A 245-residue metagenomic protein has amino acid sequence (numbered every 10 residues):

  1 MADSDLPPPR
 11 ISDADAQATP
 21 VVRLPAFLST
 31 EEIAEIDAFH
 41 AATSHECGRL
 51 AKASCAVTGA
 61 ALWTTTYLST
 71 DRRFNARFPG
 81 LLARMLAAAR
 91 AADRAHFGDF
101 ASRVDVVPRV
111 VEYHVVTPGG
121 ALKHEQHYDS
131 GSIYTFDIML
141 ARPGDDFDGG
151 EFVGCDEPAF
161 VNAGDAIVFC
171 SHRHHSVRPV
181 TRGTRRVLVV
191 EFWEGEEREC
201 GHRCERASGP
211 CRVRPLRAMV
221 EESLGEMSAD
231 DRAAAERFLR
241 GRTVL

Functional and structural regions predicted by a protein language model:
M1, S69, R73, E125-H127 (+2 more regions): Intrinsically disordered, low-complexity peptide-like regions
D3-R103, G209: Non-heme Fe(II)/2-oxoglutarate
Q17-T19, T43-H45, V190-D230, R237-L245: Double-stranded beta-helix
L28-E32, T184, D231: Single-residue recognition of alpha-helix capping/boundary positions
E35-D37, L188, A235: A structural signal for short hydrophobic/aromatic patches embedded in well-ordered alpha helices
I36, G164, L216-R217: Linear-motif-rich, low-complexity cytosolic tails and juxtamembrane regions
F39, L81-R84, A88, V106 (+2 more regions): Charge-rich, solvent-exposed alpha-helical interaction surfaces
R94-A207, C211-V213: Catalytic core of non-heme Fe(II) oxygenases with the double-stranded beta-helix
